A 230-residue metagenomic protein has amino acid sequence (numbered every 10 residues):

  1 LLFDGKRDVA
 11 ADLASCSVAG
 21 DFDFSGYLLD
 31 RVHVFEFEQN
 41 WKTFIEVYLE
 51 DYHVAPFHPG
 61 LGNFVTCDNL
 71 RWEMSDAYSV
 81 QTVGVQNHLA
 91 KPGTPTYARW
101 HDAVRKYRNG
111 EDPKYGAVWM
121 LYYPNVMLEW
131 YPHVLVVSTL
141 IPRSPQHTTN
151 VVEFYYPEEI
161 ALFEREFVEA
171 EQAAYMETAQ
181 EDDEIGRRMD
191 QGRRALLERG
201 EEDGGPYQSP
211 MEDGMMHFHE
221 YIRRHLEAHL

Functional and structural regions predicted by a protein language model:
L1-L230: C-terminal catalytic domain of Rieske-type non-heme iron oxygenases
